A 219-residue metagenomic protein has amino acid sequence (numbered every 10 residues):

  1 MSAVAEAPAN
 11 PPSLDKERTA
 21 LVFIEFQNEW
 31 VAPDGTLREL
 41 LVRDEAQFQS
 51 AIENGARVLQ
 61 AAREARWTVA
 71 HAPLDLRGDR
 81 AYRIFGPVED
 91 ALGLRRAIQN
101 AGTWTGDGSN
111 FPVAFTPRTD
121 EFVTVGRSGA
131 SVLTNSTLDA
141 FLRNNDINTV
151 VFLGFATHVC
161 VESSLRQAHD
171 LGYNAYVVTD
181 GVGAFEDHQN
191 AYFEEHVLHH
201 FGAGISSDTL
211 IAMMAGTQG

Functional and structural regions predicted by a protein language model:
M1-A20, W30, Q60-A65, Y82-R83 (+1 more regions): Active-site-adjacent betaalpha module
A5-A9, Q47, A51-N54: N-terminal post-signal-peptidase region of extra-cytosolic proteins
V22-E25: N-terminal nucleotide-binding beta1-loop-alpha1 segment
Q27-P33: Short acidic, Gly/Ser-rich segments with clustered Asp/Glu that frequently serve as metal-coordination loops in enzyme
T36-Q49: Basic, amphipathic juxtamembrane/active-site segments that coordinate anionic phosphate or diphosphate groups
Q49-T68: A short, N-terminal amphipathic alpha-helix
A70-P87: A basic- and aromatic-enriched beta-loop-alpha substructure that forms the phosphate/nucleotide- and DNA/RNA-contacting
